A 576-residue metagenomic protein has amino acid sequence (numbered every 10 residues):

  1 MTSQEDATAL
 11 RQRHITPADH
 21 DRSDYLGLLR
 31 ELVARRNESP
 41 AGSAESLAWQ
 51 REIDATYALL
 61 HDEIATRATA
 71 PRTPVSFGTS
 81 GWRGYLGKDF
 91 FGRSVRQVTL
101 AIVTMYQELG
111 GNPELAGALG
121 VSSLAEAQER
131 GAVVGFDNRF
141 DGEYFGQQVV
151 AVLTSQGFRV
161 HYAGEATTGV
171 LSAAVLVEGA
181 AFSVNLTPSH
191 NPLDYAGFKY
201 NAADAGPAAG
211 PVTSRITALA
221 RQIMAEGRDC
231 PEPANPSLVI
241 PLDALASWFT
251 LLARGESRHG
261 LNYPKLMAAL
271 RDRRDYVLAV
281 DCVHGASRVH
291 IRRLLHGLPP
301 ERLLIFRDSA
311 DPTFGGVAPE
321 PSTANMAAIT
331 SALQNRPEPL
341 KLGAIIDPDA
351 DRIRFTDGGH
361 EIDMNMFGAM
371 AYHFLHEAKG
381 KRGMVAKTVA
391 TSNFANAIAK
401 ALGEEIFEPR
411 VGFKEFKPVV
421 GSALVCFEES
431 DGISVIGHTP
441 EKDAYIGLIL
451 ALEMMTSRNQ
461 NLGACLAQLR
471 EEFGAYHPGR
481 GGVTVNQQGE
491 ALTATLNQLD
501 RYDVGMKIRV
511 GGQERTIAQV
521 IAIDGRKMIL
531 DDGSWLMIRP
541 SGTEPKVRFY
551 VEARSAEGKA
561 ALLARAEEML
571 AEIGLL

Functional and structural regions predicted by a protein language model:
Q4-R11, P339-L342, P348, K381-G542 (+2 more regions): Phosphate-binding and adjacent anionic-ligand microenvironments
R13-A48, E52, T56-P71, P113 (+1 more regions): Gly/Ser/Thr-enriched, mixed-charge loops and adjacent short helices that form phosphate/oxyanion-binding elements
P71-F91, S189, C282-A286, H290 (+3 more regions): Conserved phosphate/anionic-ligand binding catalytic regions in large, soluble enzymes, centered on
S80, V134, L171, V184 (+12 more regions): Buried hydrophobic positions in well-ordered alpha/beta secondary-structure cores of metabolic enzymes
Y85, R130-D137, V277-D281, Y550: Short glycine-rich or small-residue beta-strand-to-loop segments that form or flank ligand, phosphate, metal/Fe-S
T99-A132, Y263-R273, P337: Glycine-rich phosphate/diphosphate-binding loops that line cofactor/substrate pockets in enzymes
N112, G120, A125-Y195, R293-F355: N-terminal small/polar loop signature for handling phosphorylated ligands or for N-terminal nucleophile
A163-A166, A218-T250, D357-E429, I433-V435: Proline/glycine-rich low-complexity loops and linkers
